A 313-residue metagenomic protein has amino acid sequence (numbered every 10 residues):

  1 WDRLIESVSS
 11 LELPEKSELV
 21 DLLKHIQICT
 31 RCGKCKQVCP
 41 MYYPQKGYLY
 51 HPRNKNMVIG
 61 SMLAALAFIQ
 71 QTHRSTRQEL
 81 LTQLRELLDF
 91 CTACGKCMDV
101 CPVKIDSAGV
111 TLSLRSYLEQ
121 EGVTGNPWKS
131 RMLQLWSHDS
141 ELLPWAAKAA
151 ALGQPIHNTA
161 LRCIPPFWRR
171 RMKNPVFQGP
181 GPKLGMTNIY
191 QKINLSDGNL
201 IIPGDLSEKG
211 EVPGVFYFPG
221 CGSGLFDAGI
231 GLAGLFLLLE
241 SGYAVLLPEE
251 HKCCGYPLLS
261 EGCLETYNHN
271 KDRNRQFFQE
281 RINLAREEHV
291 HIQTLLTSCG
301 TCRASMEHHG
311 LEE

Functional and structural regions predicted by a protein language model:
W1-L88, A108-G109, S116-V123, Q134-L135: Ferredoxin-type iron-sulfur electron-transfer modules and their immediate structural context
A64-C253, L258-G310: Iron-sulfur-cluster electron-transfer modules
E313: Short, flexible loop segments at boundaries between secondary-structure elements
